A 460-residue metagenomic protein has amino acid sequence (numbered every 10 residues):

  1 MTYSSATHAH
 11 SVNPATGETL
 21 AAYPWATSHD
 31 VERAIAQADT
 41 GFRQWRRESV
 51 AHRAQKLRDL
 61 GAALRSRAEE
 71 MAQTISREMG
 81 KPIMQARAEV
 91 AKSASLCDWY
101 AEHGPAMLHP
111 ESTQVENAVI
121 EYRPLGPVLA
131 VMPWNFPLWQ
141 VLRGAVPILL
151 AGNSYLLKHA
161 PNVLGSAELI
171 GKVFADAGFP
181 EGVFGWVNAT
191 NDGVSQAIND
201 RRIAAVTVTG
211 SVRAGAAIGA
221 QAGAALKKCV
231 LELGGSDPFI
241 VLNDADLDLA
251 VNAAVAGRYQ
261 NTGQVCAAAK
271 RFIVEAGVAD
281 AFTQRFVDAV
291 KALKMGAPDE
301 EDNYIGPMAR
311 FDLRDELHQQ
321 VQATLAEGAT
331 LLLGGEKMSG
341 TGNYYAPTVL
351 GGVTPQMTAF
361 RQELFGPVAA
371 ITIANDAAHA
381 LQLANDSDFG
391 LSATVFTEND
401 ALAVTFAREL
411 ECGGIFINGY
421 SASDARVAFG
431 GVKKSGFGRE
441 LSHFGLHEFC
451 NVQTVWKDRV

Functional and structural regions predicted by a protein language model:
M1-N117: N-terminal Rossmann-like NAD(P)+-binding subdomain of aldehyde/semialdehyde dehydrogenases
A6-A9, A269, L391: Short loop/turn microsegments at loop-to-beta-strand junctions
T16-A22, I203, I240, K294 (+3 more regions): Conserved C-terminal structural/oligomerization subdomain of aldehyde/semialdehyde dehydrogenase
G17, R53, I75, C97 (+9 more regions): Residue-level signal for inorganic ion chemistry
T19-A26, G41-R47, A130, F239-L242 (+5 more regions): Short, well-ordered beta-strand elements within core beta-sheets of diverse protein domains
F42, R46, G61-A68, A72 (+18 more regions): Structural signal for hydrophobic packing residues in well-ordered secondary-structure cores of soluble enzyme domains
H109-L249, A374: Rossmann-like NAD(P) dinucleotide-binding subdomain of oxidoreductase/dehydrogenase enzymes
R213-T354, I417: ALDH superfamily catalytic-core signature
